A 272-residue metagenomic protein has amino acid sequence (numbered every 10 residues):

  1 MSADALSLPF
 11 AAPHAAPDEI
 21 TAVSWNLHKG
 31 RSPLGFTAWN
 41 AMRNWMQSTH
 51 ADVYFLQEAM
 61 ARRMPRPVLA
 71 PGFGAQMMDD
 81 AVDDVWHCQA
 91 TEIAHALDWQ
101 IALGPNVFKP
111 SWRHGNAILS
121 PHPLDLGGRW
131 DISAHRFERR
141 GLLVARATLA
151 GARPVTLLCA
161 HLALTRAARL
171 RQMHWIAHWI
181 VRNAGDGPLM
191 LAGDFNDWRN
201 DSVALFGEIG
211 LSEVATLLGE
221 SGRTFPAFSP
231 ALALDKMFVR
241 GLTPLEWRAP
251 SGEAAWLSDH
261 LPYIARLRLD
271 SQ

Functional and structural regions predicted by a protein language model:
M1-A11, L124, R146, H174 (+2 more regions): Metal-dependent phosphoester-hydrolase catalytic domains
M1-A96, L103, F108-R113, D270-Q272: N-terminal, active-site-proximal structural segment of metallo-dependent hydrolase catalytic domains
F10-A22, H114-N116, S120-D125, E138-C159 (+1 more regions): Beta-strand-turn-beta hairpins that frame and shape the catalytic cleft of phosphate-ester-processing enzymes
T21-L27, W45-A81, L119, A145 (+6 more regions): Active-site beta-strand/loop signature of hydrolases that rely on acidic residues for catalysis
H28-P33, M77, R129-A134, C159-A167: Surface-exposed cleft-lining segments at the edges of enzyme active sites
A96-I132: Catalytic-core segment of enzymes that process non-peptidic bonds
P110-S111, H135-R139, R166-A168, A255-L257: Solvent-exposed loop/turn segments connecting transmembrane beta-strands in outer-membrane beta-barrel proteins
